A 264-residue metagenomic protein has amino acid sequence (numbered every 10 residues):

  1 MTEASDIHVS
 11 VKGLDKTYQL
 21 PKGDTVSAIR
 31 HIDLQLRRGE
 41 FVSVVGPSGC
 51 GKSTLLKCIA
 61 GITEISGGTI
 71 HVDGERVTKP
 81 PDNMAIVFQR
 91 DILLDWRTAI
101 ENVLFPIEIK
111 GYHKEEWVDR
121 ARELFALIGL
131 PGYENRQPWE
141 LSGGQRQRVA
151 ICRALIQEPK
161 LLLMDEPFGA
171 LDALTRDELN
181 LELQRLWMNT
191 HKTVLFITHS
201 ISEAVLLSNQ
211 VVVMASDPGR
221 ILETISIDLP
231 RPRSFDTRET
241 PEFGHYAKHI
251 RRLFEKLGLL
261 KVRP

Functional and structural regions predicted by a protein language model:
V45-P47: The feature captures the beta-strand-to-loop junction immediately N-terminal to the Walker
A60: Helix-to-loop junction immediately C-terminal to a conserved catalytic motif
G68-P80: Conserved ABC transporter NBD signature motif
R97-L104: Short coil-to-helix segment of the ABC ATPase nucleotide-binding domain corresponding to the Q-loop/switch region
E108, E115-Y133, R185: Conserved ABC ATPase "signature" region
Q137-L141, Q145: Conserved ABC ATPase signature
I156-K160: A short, proline-enriched helix->beta-strand linker immediately N-terminal to the Walker B motif in ABC-type P-loop
